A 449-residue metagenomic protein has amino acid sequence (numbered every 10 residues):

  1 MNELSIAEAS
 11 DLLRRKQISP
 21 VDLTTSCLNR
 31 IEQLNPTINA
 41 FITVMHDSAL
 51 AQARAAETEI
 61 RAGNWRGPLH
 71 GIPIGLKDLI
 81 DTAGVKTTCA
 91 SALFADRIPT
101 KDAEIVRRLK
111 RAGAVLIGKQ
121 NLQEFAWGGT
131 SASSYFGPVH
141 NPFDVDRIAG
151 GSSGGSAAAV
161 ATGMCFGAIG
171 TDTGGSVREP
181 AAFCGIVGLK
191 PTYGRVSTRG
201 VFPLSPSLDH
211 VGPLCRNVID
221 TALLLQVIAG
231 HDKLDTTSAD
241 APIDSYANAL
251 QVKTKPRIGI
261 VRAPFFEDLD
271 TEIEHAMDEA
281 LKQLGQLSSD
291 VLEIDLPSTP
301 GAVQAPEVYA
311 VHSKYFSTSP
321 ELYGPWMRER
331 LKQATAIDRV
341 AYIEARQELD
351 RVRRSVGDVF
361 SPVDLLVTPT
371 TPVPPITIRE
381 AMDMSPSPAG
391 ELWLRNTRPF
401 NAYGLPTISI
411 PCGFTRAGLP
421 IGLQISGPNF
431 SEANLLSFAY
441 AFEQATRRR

Functional and structural regions predicted by a protein language model:
M1-L50: An N-terminal boundary/leader segment
A9-R15, L93-I98, D209-R216, K332-I337 (+1 more regions): Short, well-ordered beta-strand elements within core beta-sheets of diverse protein domains
P20-T25, R54, Y246, T271-I294 (+3 more regions): Acyltransferase
C27, A49, T221, I258 (+4 more regions): Residue-level signal for inorganic ion chemistry
Q33, R111, A161-G259, P264-F266 (+6 more regions): Structural helix-boundary/capping segments
L69-C89, N248-V261, A302-G357, P369 (+1 more regions): Short helix-loop capping/hinge segments that flank enzyme active sites or metal/cofactor-binding pockets
L69-V211, A263, T370-S387: Short glycine/serine-rich loop/turn segments
S355-D358, S387-P411: Small-aliphatic-rich amphipathic alpha-helix that forms the alpha element of a beta-alpha
